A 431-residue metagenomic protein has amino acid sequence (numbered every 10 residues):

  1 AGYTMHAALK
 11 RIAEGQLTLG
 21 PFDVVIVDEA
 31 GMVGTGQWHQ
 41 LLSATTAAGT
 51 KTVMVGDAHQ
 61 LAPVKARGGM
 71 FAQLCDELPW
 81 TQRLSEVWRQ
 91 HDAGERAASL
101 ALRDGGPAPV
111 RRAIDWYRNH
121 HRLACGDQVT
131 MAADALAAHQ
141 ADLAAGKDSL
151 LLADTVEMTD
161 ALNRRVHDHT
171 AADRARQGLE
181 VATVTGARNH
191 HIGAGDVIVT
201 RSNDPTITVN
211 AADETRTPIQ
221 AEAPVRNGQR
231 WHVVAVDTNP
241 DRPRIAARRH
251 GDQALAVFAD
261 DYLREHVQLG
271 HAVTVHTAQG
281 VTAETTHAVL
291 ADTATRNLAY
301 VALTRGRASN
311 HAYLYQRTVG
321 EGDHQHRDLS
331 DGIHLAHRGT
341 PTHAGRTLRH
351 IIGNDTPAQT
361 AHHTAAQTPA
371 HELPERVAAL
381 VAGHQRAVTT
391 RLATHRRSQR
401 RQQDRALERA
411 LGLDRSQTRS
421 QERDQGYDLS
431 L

Functional and structural regions predicted by a protein language model:
A1-V24, V273: Inter-Walker segment of RecA-like/P-loop motor cores
L9, V33-G34, L61-A62: Catalytic P-loop NTPase motifs of RecA-like helicase/translocase cores
Q16-F22, R188, G193-G195, A278-V281: Conserved motor-coupling elements within RecA-like helicase/translocase cores
P21-V24, A48-V53: Loop/turn-to-beta-strand initiation segments
D28-E29, G56-A58: Walker B catalytic acidic pair
T35-T50, G68-Q73: Short, conserved "post-DEAD/DEAH" coupling segment immediately C-terminal to helicase motif II within the SF2/RecA-like
A58-H250, H334-A378, H384: Conserved helicase motor core of P-loop NTPases
D104, S202, P218-E222, N227-T418 (+1 more regions): C-terminal accessory regions
